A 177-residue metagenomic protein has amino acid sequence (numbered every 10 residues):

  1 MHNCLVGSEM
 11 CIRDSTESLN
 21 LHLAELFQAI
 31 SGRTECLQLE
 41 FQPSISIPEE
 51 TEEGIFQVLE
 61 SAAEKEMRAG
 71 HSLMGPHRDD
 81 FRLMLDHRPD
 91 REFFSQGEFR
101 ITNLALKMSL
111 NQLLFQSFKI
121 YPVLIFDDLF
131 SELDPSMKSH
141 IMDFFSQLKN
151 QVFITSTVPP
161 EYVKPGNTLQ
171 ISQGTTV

Functional and structural regions predicted by a protein language model:
M1-C11: Single conserved hydrophobic/aromatic residue that forms the stacking wall/gate of nucleotide- or nucleobase-binding
N3, G166-N167: Extracytoplasmic/periplasmic beta-strand context in beta-sandwich domains, especially the cupredoxin/COX2 CuA-binding
D14-V123, E132, S136, H140-Q151 (+2 more regions): Conserved NTPase motor "head" modules and their coupling/switch loops across ABC/AAA+ ATPases, GTPases, and GHKL ATPases
D127-L129: Walker B catalytic acidic pair
T155: Conserved D-loop beta-strand region of ABC ATPase nucleotide-binding domains
N167-V177: H-loop (His-switch) and adjacent beta-strand-loop-beta switch element of ABC-type ATPase nucleotide-binding domains
